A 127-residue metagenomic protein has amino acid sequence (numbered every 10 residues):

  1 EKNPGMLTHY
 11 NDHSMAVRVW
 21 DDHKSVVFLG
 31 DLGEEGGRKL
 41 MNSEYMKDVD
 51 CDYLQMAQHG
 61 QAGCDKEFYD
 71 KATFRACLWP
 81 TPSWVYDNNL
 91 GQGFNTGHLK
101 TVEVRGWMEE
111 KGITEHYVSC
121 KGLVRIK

Functional and structural regions predicted by a protein language model:
E1-D50, L123-K127: Core dinuclear metal-dependent hydrolase active-site scaffold
K2-N11, A76, T81-K127: Binuclear metal-ion centers of metallo-dependent hydrolases, dominated by the metallo-beta-lactamase
V27-L32, D50-Q61, A76-P82, N89 (+1 more regions): Active-site neighborhood of phospho(di)ester-bond hydrolases with catalytic His/Asp-centered motifs
G36, C64-D65: Short acidic active-site motifs
L40-N42, K66-Y69, L90-Q92: Short amphipathic alpha-helical segments
Y45-D50, F68-T73, M108-K111: Short, conserved loop/helix-junction motifs that constitute active-site signature segments in enzyme catalytic cores
A62-G63, H98: Loop/helix-junction capping segments adjacent to catalytic residues or to phosphate/diphosphate-binding pockets
